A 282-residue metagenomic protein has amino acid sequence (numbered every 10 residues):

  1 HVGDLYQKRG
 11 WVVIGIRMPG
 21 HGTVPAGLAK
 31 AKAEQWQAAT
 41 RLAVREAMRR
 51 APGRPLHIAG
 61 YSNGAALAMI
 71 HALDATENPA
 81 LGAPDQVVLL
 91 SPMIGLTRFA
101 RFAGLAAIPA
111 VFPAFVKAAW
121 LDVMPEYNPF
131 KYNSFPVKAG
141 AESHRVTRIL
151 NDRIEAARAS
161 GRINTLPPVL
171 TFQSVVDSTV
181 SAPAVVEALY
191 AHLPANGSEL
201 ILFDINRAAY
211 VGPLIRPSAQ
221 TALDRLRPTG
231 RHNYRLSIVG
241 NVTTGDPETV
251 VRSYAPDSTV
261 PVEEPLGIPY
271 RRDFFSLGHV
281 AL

Functional and structural regions predicted by a protein language model:
H1-V24: Short, surface-exposed "cap/lid" segments of acyl-processing enzymes
G22-H57: Catalytic nucleophile-loop/oxyanion-hole region of alpha/beta-hydrolase and closely related hydrolase-like folds
I58-G60, L90, F172: Short beta-strand immediately N-terminal to the catalytic nucleophile in serine-hydrolase-like folds
A59-A68: Gly/Ala-rich beta-loop-alpha elbow adjacent to hydrolase catalytic centers
I70-D74: Active-site signature of alpha/beta-hydrolase-fold catalytic machinery across serine- and Asp/Cys-nucleophile hydrolases
V87-F99, I205: Active-site nucleophile loop of the alpha/beta-hydrolase fold
T97-Y127: Short, flexible helix-coil linker/hinge segments at the edges of structured domains or between repeats
K131-L282: Serine-hydrolase catalytic core
